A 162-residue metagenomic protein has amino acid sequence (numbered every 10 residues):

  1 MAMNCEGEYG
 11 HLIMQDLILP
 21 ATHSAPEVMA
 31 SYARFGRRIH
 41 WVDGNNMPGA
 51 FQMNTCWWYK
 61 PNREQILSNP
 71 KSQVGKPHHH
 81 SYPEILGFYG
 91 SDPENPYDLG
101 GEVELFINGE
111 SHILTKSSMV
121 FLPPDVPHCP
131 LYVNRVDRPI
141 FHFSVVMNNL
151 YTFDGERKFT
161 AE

Functional and structural regions predicted by a protein language model:
M1-K71: A short, N-terminal "cap"/entry segment at the start of jelly-roll beta-barrel domains of the cupin/DSBH fold
A2-D16, P20-A21, L131-E162: Double-stranded beta-helix
Q52-W58, E84-Y89, M119-F121, F141-S144: Ordered hydrophobic segments in well-structured contexts
Y59-P61, S91, M147-N149: Non-catalytic surface loops within mature trypsin-like serine protease
L67-Q73, I107-N108, P124-H128: Short acidic (Asp/Glu) patches
N69-I85, P93-G100: A short beta-loop-beta micro-motif enriched in histidine and acidic residues
F88-T115, F153-R157: A short beta-strand-loop-beta hairpin characteristic of the jelly-roll/cupin
E110-N134: Conserved metal-binding segment of the jelly-roll/cupin
